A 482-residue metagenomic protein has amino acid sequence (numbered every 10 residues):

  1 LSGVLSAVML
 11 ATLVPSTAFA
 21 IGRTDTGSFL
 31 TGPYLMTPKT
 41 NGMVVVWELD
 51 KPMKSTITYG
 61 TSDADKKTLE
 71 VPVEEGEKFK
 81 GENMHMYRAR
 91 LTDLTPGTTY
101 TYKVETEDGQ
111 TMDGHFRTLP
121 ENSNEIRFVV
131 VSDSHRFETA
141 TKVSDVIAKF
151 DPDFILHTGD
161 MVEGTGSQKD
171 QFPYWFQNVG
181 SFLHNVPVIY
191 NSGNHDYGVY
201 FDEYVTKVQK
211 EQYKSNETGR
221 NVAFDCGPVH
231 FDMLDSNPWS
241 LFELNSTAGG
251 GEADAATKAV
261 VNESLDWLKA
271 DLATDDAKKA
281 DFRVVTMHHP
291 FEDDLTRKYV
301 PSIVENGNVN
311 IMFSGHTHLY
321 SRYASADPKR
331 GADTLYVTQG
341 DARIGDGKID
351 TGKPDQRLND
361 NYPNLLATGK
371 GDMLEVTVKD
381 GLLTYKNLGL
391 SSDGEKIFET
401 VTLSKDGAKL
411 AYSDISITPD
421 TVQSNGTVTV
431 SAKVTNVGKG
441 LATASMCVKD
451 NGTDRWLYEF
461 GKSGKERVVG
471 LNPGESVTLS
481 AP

Functional and structural regions predicted by a protein language model:
L5-L13: Hydrophobic core
L13-T24: Sec-dependent signal peptide cleavage junction
G22-R220, N262, K269-A270, D294-N308: Divalent metal-dependent phosphoesterase catalytic cores across multiple superfamilies
F29-G42, E48, S55-T56, F224 (+1 more regions): Binuclear metal-dependent phosphoesterase catalytic core
K51-M53, A277, V437-T443: A short beta-turn/strand-edge loop motif at beta-sheet boundaries
T99-R117, K169-A273, Y299, E305-I311 (+1 more regions): Extended active-site neighborhood of metal-dependent phosphoesterases/phosphodiesterases
V162, L272-D293: Short acidic, glycine-rich surface-loop motifs adjacent to enzyme active sites
D406-P482: Extracellular/luminal regions of secreted and cell-surface proteins that mediate adhesion/ECM remodeling
